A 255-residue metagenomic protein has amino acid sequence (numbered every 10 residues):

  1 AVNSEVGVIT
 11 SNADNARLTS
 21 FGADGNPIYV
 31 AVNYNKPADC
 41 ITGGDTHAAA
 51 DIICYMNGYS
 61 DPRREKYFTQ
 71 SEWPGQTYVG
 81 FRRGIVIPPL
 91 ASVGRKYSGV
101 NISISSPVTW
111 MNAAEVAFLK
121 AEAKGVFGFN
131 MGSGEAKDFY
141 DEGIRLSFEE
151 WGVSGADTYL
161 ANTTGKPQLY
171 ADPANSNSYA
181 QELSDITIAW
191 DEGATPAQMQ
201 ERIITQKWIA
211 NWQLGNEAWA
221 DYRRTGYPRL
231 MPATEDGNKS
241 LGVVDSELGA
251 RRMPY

Functional and structural regions predicted by a protein language model:
A1-G155, G193-E201, Q206: Structured, solvent-exposed acidic/aromatic patches
F148-Y255: C-terminal functional modules
